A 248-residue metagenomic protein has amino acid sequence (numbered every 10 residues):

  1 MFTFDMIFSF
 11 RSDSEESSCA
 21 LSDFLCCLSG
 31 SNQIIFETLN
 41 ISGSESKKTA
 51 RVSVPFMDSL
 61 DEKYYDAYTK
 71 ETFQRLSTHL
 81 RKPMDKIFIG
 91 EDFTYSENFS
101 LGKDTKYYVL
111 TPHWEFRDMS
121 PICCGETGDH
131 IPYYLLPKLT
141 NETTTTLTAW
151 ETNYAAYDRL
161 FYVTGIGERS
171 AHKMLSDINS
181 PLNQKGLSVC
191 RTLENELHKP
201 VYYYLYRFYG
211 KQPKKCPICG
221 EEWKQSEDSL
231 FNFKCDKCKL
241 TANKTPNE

Functional and structural regions predicted by a protein language model:
M1-H172, Q184, C190, K199: Domain-scale terminal segments
H172-I178: Surface-exposed cleft-lining segments at the edges of enzyme active sites
S180-E248: Cys/His-clustered metal-coordination modules, chiefly Zn-binding fingers
